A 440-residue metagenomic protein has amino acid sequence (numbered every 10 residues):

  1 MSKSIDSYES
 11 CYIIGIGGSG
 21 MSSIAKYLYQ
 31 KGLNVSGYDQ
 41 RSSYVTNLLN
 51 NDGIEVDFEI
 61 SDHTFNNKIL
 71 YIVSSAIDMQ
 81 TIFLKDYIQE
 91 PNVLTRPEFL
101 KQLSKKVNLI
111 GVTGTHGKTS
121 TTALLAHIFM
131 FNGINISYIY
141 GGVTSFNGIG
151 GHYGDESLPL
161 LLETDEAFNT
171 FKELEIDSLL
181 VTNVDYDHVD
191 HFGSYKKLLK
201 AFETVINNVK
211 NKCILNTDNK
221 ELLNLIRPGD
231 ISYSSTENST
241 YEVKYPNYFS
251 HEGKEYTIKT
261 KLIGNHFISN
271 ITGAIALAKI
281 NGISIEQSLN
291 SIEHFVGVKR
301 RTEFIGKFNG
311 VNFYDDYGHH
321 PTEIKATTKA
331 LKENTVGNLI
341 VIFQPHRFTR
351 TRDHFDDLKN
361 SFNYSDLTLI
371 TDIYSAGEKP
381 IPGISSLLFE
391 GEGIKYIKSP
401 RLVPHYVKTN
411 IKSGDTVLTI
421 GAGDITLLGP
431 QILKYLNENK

Functional and structural regions predicted by a protein language model:
S2-S10, G20, Y27-K31, P159 (+3 more regions): Nucleotide phosphate-binding/pyrophosphate-handling subdomain across enzymes that bind or process nucleotide phosphates
S2-S4, E9, G20, Y27-L33 (+9 more regions): Phosphate-binding loop of NTP-binding sites
C11-I16, I420: Conserved N-terminal Rossmann-fold NAD(P)-binding element of oxidoreductases
N34-L48: NAD(P)-binding Rossmann-fold cofactor-contacting core
S36-G37, S137, L369: Conserved beta-strand positions in the Rossmann-like core of class I SAM-dependent methyltransferases
Y38-D39, D57-S61, L94-E98, I139-Y140 (+7 more regions): Beta-strand->loop->alpha-helix junctions that form or flank phosphate-binding loops in nucleotide-handling enzymes
N50, L358-S413: C-terminal helical cap/extension that packs against the catalytic core of soluble nucleotide-cofactor enzymes
E55-N66, S399-V407: Short acidic low-complexity segments
